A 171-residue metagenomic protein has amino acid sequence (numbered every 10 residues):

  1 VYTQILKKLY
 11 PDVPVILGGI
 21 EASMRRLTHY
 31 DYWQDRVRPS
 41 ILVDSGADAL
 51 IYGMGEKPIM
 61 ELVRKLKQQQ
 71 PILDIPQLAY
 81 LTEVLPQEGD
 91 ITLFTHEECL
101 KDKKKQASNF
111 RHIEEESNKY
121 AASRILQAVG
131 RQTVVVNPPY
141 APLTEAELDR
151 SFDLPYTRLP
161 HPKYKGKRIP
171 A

Functional and structural regions predicted by a protein language model:
V1-G130, V136-N137: Glycine-rich beta-alpha loop elements in corrinoid/cobalamin-binding modules across cobalamin-dependent enzymes
S108-A171: N-terminal [4Fe-4S]-dependent radical SAM core
